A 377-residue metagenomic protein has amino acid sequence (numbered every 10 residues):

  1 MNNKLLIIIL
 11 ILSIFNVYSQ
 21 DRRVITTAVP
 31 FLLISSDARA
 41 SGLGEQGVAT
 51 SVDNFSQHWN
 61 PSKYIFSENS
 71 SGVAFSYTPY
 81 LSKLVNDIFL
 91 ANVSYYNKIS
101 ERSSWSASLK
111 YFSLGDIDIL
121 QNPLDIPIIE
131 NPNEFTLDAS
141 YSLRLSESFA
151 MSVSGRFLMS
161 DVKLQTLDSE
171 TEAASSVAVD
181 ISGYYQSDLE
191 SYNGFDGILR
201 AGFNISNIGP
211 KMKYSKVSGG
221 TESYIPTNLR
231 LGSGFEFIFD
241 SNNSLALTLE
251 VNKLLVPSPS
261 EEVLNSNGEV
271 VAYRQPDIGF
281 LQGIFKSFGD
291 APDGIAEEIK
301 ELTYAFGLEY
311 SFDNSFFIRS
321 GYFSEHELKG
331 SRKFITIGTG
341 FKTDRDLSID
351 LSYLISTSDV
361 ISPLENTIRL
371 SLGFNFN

Functional and structural regions predicted by a protein language model:
M1-R22, L308: Bacterial Sec-dependent N-terminal signal peptides
Q20-N377: Subset of outer-membrane beta-barrel
